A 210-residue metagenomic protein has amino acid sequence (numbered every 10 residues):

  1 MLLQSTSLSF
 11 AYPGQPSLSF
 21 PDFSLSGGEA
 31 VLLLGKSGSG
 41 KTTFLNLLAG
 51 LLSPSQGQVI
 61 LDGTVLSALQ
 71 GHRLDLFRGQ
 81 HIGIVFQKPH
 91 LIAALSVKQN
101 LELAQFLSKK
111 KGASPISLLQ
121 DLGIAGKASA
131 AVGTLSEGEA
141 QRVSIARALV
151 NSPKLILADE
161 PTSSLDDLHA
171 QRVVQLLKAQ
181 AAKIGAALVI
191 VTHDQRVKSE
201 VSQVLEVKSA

Functional and structural regions predicted by a protein language model:
A49: Helix-to-loop junction immediately C-terminal to a conserved catalytic motif
G57-V65: Conserved ABC transporter NBD signature motif
V65, G112-K127: Conserved ABC ATPase "signature" region
L66-G83: ABC ATPase NBD coupling module
A131-L135, E139-Q141: Conserved ABC ATPase signature
S152: Conserved catalytic motifs of ABC-family nucleotide-binding domains
I156-D159: Catalytic Walker B motif of ABC-type/P-loop ATPase nucleotide-binding domains
